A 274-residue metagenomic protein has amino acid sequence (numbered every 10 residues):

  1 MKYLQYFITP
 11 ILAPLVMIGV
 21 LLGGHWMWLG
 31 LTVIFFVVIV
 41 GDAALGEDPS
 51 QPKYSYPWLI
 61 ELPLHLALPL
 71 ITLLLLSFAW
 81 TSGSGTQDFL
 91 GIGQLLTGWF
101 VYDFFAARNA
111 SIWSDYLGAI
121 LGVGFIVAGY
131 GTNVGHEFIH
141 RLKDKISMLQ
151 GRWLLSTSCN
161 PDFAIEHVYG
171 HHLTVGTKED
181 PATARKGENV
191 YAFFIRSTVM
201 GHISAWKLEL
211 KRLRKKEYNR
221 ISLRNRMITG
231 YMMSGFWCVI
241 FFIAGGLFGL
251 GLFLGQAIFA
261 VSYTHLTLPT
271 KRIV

Functional and structural regions predicted by a protein language model:
M1-F125, F138, T157-L254: Non-catalytic, topology-defining segments of multipass membrane proteins
F89, T270-K271: Low-complexity, intrinsically disordered short peptide segments enriched in small/polar/basic residues
N109, T132-L155: Membrane-interface helix-loop-helix junctions at boundaries between adjacent transmembrane segments
A128-Y130: Mid-bilayer segments of alpha-helical transmembrane spans in multi-pass integral membrane proteins that mediate
L254-S262: Small-residue-enriched core segments of transmembrane alpha-helices in multipass membrane transport and channel
T264-T270: Conserved small/polar residues in nucleotide/adenosyl-binding loops
